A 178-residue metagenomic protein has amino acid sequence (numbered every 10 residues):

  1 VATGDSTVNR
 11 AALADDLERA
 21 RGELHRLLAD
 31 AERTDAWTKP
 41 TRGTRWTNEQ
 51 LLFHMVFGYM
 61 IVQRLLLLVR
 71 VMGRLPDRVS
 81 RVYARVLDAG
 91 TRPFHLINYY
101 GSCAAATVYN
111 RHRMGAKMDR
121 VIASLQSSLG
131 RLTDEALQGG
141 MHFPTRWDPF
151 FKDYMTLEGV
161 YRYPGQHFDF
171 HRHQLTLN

Functional and structural regions predicted by a protein language model:
V1-D15, M60-V121: Short, helix-capping/interhelical loops that line the mouth of catalytic, cofactor-, or ligand-binding pockets
A2-T3, S127, R131: Charge-dense, helix-prone N-terminal extensions
G4-R45: An N-terminal domain-cap segment
N9, E32-R33, T47, N110 (+2 more regions): Helix N-cap and loop-to-helix transition residues
L13-D16, A20-L24, N110, M114-S128 (+2 more regions): Alpha-helical packing segments of well-folded alpha/beta enzyme cores
R19-A29, F57-M60, R92-N98, A123 (+2 more regions): Generic structural signal for well-ordered, non-membrane alpha-helices
T38-P93, R131, E135-N178: Short, contiguous alpha-helical
